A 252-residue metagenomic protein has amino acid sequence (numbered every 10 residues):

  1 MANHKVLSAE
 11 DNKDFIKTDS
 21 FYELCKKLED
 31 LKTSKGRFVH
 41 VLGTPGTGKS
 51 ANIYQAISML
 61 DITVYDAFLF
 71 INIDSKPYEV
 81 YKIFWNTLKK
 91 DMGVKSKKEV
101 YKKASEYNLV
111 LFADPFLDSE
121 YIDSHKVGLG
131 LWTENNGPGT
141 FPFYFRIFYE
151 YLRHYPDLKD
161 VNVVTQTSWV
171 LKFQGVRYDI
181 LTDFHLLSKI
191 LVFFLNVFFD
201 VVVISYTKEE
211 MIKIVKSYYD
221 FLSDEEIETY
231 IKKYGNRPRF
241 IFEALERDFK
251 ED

Functional and structural regions predicted by a protein language model:
M1-V39, S58-M59, T63, S105 (+6 more regions): A short, basic N-terminal segment
T33-Y54: Walker A/P-loop nucleotide-binding motif
G36-H40, N108-V110, N162: Residue-level preference for the first positions of well-ordered beta-strands
S58, V64-V100: Conserved NTP-binding/hydrolysis module of P-loop NTPases
V100-L109: Short basic/glycine-enriched coil/helix segment immediately N-terminal to the Walker B
A113-F116: Walker B catalytic acidic pair
D118-H125: Catalytic P-loop NTPase motifs of RecA-like helicase/translocase cores
L129-K233: The catalytic "switch" region of P-loop NTPases
